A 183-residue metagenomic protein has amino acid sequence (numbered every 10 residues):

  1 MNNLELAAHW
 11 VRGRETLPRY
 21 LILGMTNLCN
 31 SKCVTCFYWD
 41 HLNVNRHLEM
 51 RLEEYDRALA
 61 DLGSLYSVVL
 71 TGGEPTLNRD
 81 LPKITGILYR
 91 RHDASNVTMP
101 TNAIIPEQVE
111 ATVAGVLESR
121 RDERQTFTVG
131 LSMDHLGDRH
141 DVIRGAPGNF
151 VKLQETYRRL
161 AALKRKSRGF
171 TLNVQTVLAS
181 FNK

Functional and structural regions predicted by a protein language model:
N2-F127, R165: Conserved alpha-helical substructure of the radical SAM core
H41, V69-L70, V142, N173-Q175: A short, structure-level motif marking secondary-structure boundaries and short turns
P75, A103-E107, V129-P147, F181: Conserved radical SAM core fold
G145-A162: Glycine-rich S-adenosyl-L-methionine
Y157-K183: Conserved strand-turn element in the central/C-terminal portion of the radical SAM core barrel that lines
